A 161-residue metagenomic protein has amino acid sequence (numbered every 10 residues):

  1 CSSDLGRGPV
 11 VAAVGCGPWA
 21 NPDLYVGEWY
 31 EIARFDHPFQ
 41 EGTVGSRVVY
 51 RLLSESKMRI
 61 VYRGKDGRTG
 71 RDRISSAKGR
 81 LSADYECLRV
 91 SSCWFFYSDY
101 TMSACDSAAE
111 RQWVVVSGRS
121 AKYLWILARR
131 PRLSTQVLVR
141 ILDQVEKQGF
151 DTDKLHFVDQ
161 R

Functional and structural regions predicted by a protein language model:
S3-R161: A beta-rich soluble binding module of mature secreted/lumenal proteins
